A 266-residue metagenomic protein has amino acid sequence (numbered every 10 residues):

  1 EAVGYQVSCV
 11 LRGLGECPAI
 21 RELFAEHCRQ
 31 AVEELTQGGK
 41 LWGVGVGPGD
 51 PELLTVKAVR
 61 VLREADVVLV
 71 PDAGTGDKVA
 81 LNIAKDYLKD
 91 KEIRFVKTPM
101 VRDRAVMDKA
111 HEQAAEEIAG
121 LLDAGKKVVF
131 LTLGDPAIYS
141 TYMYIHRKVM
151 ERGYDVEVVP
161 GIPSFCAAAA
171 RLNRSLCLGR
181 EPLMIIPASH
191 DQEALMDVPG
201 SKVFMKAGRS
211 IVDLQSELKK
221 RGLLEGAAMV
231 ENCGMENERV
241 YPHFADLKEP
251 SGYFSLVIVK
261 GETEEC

Functional and structural regions predicted by a protein language model:
E1-G38: Extended amphipathic ligand-handling, pore-lining, and cofactor/metal-binding catalytic surfaces
C9, V70-P71, F95, F130-T132 (+3 more regions): General beta-strand structural signal in soluble alpha/beta enzymes
C17-L23, C166-R174, E238-P242: Glycine-rich, charge-decorated loop segments at or immediately adjacent to ligand/cofactor-binding or catalytic sites
H27-T36, Q113-L121, S175-P187, D246-L256: A polyampholytic, Gly/Pro-enriched intrinsically disordered region
G38-P51, V56-D155, Y241-P242, D246-L247 (+2 more regions): Class I S-adenosyl-L-methionine
K40-G43, M196-C266: A contiguous loop/helix-start segment that scaffolds small-molecule binding in enzyme catalytic cores
P48-G49, A73-T75, T98-M100, I162-P163 (+3 more regions): Short, acidic/turn-prone active-site loops that include or flank metal/cofactor- and phosphate-binding residues
A137-V198, K248, E262: Class I SAM-dependent methyltransferase SAM-binding "motif I" and its flanking Rossmann-like core
